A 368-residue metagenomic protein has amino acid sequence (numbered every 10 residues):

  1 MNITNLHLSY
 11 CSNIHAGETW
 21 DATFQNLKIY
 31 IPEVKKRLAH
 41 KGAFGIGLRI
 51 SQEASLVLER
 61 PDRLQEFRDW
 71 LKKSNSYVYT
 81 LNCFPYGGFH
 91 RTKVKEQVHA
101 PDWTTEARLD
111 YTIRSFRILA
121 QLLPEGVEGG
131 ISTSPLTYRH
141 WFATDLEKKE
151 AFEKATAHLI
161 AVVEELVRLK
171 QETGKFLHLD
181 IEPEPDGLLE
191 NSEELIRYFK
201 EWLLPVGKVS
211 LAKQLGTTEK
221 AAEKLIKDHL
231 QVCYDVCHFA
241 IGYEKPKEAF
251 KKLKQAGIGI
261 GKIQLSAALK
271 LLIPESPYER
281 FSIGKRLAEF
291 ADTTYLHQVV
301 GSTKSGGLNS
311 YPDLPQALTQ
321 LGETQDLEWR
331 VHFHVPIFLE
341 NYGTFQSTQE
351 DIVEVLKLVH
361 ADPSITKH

Functional and structural regions predicted by a protein language model:
M1-G126, G130, A161-E164, I226-C233: N-terminal pre-domain/capping segments
C11-H15, R49-E53, C83-Y86, S134-Y138 (+4 more regions): Active-site beta-loop-alpha junctions enriched in small/polar residues
T23-P32, R60-F67, K149-E165, I196-V206 (+2 more regions): Well-ordered, non-membrane alpha-helical segments in soluble/globular domains
R37-H40, K73-S76, I118-G126, V162-L177 (+5 more regions): A structural motif corresponding to the C-terminal end of an alpha-helix and its immediate exit/capping segment
V78, G130, I260-K262, T366-H368: Residues at the N-termini of beta-strands
T92-Q231, I241: Active-site acidic/histidine proton-transfer and metal-coordination neighborhood in alpha/beta enzyme cores
L169-P315, D326, V335: Acidic/histidine-rich catalytic cores of soluble enzymes
T303-H368: Flexible, acidic glycine-rich loops studded with aromatic residues
